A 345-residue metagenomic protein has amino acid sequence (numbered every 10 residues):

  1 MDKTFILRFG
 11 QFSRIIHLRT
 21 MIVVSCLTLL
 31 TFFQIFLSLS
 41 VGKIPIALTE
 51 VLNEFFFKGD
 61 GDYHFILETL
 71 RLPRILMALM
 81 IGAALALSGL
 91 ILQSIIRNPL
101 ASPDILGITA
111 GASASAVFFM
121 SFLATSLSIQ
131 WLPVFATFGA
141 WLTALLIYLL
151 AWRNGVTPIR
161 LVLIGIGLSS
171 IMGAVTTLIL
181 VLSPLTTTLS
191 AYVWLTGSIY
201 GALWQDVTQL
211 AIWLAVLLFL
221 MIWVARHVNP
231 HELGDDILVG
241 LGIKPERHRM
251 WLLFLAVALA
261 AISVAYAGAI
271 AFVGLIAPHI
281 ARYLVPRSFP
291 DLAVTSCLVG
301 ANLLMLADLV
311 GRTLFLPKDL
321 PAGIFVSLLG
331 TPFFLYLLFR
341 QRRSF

Functional and structural regions predicted by a protein language model:
M1-F345: Alpha-helical transmembrane segments in inner-membrane proteins
